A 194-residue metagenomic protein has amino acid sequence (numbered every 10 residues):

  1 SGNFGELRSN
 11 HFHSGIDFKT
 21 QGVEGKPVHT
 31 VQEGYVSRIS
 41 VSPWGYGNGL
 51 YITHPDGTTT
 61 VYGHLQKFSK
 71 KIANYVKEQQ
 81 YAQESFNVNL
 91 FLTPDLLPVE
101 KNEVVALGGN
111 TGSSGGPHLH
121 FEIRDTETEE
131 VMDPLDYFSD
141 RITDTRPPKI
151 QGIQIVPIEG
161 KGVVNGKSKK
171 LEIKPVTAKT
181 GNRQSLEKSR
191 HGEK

Functional and structural regions predicted by a protein language model:
S1-G49, T53, D95, E100-K101 (+3 more regions): Surface-exposed, glycine-biased beta-strand/turn segments
F18, Y62, V105, H120: Short alpha-helical segments in extracytoplasmic peptidoglycan/chitin-binding modules and envelope-associated proteins
T30-T93: Zn2+-dependent peptidoglycan hydrolase active-site motif and core
G57, T128-E129: Detector for glycine-centered tight turns/loop "hinges" at secondary-structure junctions
F68, S114-P117: Basic, gly/Ser/Thr/Pro-rich low-complexity segments located predominantly at protein N termini
L119-E127: A short hydrophobic beta-strand segment most commonly corresponding to one strand of the jelly-roll/cupin
